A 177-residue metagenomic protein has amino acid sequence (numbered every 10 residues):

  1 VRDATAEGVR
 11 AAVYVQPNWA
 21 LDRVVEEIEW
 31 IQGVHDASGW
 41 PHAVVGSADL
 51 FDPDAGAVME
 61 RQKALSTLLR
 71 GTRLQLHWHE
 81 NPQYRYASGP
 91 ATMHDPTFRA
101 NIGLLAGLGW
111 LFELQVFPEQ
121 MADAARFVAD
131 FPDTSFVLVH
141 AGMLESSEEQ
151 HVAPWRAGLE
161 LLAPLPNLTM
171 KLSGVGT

Functional and structural regions predicted by a protein language model:
V1-G33: An N-terminally biased module of ancient metal coordination in phosphate/nucleic-acid-related enzymes
A12, I31, V44, Q62 (+4 more regions): Conserved, mostly hydrophobic/aromatic
Y14, A43-G46, L111-Q115: Short catalytic-loop micro-motif centered on adjacent basic/acidic residues
Q16-W19, L74-M93: Glycine-rich phosphate-binding "P-loop"
V24-S38, A125-V137: Short, electropositive alpha-helical surface patch
F51-M59: Glycine-rich anion/phosphate-binding loops
S88-T177: Catalytic pocket-lining loop regions of alpha/beta-barrel enzymes, especially the amidohydrolase/enolase/GH5 lineages
